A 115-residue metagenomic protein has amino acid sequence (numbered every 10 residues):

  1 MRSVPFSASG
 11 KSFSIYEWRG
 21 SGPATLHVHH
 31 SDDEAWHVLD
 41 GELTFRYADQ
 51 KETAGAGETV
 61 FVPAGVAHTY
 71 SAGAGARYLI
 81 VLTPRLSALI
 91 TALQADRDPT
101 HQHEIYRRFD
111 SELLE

Functional and structural regions predicted by a protein language model:
M1-H27, D32, V81: A short glycine-rich, His/Asp/Glu-containing loop-to-beta-strand
S7-A8, H29, H37, T53 (+2 more regions): Well-ordered beta-strand positions
K11-S12, S21-P23, E42-T44, K51 (+1 more regions): Short, charged/polar surface micro-motifs in flexible loops or helix N-caps
S21, S31, V38, P63-G65 (+1 more regions): A short, compositionally biased micro-patch
S31-L43, A48-D49: Glycine- and acidic-residue-biased ligand/ion/polar-headgroup-sensing regions
A35, A48-A67: Short acidic-glycine-tyrosine-enriched beta hairpin
A56, A64-L89: Ligand-binding loop in jelly-roll beta-barrel domains
L89-E115: Acidic/histidine-enriched, glycine/proline-rich intrinsically disordered or flexible terminal extensions
